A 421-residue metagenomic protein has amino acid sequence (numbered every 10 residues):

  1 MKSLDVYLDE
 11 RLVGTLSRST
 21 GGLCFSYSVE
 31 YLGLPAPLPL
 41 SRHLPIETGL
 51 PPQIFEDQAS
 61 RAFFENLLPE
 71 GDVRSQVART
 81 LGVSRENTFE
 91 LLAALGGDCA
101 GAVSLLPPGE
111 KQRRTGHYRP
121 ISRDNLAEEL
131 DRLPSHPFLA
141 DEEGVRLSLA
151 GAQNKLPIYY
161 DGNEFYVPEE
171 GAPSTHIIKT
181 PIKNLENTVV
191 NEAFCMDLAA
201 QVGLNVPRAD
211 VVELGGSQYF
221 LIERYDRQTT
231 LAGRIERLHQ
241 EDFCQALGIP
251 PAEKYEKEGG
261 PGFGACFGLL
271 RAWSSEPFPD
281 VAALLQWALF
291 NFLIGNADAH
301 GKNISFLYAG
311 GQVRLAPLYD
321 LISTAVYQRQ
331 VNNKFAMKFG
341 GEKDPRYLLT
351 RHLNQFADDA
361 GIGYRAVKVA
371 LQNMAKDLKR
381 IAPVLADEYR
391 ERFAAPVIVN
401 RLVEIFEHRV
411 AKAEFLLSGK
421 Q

Functional and structural regions predicted by a protein language model:
M1-Q421: Phosphate/dinucleotide-binding and metal-coordinating scaffold of catalytic cores in nucleotide-dependent enzymes
